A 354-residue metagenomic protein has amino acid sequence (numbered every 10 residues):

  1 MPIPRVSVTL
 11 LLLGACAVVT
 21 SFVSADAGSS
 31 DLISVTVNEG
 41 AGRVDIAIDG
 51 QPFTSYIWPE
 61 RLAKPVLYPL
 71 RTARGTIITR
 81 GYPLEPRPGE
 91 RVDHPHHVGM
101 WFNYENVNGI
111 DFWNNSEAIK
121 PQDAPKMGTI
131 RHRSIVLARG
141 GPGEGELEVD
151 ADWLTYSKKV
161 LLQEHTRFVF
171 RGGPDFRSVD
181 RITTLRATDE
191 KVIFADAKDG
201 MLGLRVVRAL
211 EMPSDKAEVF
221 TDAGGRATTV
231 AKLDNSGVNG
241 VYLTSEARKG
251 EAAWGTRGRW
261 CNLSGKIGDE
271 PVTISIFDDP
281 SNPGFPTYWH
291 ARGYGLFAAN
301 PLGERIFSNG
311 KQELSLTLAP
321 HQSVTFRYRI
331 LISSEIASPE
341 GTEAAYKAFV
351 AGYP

Functional and structural regions predicted by a protein language model:
M1-L11: Bacterial N-terminal signal peptides that target proteins for export
T9-S21: Bacterial N-terminal signal peptides
G28-P95, I182, E343: Beta-strand-rich N-terminal accessory domains
Y56-L62, V66-R71, G172-T221, K232 (+1 more regions): Acidic (Asp/Glu-rich), glycine- and aromatic
R61-S116, F220-R257: Extracellular/lumen-exposed scaffold segments
H94-D175: Extended, loop-rich substrate-binding clefts of extracytoplasmic carbohydrate-active enzymes
K198-G284: Active-site/ligand-binding surface loops and adjacent short beta/alpha elements that line catalytic pockets across
I274-P354: Beta-strand-rich recognition/accessory modules
